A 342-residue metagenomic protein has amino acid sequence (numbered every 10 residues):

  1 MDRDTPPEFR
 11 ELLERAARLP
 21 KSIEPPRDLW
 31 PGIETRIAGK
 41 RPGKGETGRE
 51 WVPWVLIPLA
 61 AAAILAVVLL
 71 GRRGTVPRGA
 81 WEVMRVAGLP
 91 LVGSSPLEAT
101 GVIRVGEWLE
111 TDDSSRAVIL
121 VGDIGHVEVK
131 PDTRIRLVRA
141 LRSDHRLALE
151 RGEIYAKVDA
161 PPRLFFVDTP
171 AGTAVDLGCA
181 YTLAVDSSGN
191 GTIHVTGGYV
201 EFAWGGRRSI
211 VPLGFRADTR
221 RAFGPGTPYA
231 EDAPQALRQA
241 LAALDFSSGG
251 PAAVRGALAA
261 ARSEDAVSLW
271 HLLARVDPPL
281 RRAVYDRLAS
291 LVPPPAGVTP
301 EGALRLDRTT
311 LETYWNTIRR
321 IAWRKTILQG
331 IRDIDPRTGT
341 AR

Functional and structural regions predicted by a protein language model:
M1-D4, T100, T340: Acidic, Pro/Ser/Gly/Ala-rich intrinsically disordered segments
D2-T35: A short, acidic loop/turn at secondary-structure junctions
R27-A38, P53-G79: Single-pass transmembrane signal-anchor helices and their membrane-water interface zones
K44-V55: Short, low-complexity patches enriched in S/T/P/G
L69-W108, D112-D113, V121-P293, G297-P300 (+1 more regions): Flexible, surface-exposed loop/linker segments and immediately adjacent secondary-structure boundaries
A283-R342: C-terminal non-catalytic accessory extensions
